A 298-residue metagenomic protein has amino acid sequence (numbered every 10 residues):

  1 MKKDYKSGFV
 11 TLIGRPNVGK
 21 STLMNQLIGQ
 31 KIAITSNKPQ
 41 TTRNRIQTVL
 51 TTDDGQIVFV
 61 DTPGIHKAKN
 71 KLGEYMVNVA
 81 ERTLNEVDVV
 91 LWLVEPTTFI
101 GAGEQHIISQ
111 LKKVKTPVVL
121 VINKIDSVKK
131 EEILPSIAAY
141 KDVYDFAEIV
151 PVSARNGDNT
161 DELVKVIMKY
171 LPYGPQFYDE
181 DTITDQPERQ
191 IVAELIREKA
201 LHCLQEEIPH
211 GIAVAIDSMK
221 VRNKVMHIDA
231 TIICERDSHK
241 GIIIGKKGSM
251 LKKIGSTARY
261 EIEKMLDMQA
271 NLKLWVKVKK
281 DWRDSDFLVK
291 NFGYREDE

Functional and structural regions predicted by a protein language model:
M1-N85: Conserved G1/Walker A P-loop phosphate-binding module
G19, N159, M250: Conserved glycine(s) of the Walker
Q30, V49, D53, A68 (+11 more regions): Conserved, well-folded catalytic cores of nucleic-acid-processing and energy-transducing macromolecular machines
T42, H66-K67, F99-I100, V128-K129 (+1 more regions): Catalytic P-loop NTPase motifs of RecA-like helicase/translocase cores
T51-Q56, N78-I149, K220-R222: Conserved C-terminal guanine-recognition region of P-loop GTPase G domains, centered on the G4
D61, N123, S153: Active-site glycine-centered loops adjacent to acidic/histidine catalytic or metal-binding residues that shape
T116-P117, D126-T184: Canonical P-loop GTPase G-domain recognition
E188-E298: P-loop NTP-binding site
